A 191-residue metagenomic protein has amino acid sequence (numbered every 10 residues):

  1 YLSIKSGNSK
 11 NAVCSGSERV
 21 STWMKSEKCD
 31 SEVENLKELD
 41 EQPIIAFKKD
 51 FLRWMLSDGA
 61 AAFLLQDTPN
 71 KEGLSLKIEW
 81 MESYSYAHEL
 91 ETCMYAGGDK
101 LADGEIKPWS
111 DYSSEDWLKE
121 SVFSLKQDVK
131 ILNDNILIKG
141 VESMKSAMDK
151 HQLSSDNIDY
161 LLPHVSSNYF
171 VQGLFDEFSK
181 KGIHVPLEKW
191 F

Functional and structural regions predicted by a protein language model:
Y1-E18, F63-P69: Active-site-proximal alpha-helical scaffold in enzymes
Y1-K5, V129-D149, S154-S155, D159-F191: Claisen-condensing/thiolase-fold acyl-transfer catalytic domains that form or cleave C-C bonds in fatty acid
L2-G7, E27-D40, E177-I183: A glycine- and small-aliphatic-rich helix-loop capping segment at beta-alpha/alpha-beta transitions that lines
V13-S15, M81, Y160-H164: Extended hydrophobic secondary-structure segments that form protein cores and membrane-embedded regions
G16-S21, Y84-Y86: Acidic, glycine-rich active-site loops and adjacent beta-strand->loop/helix elements that engage anionic groups
V20-T22, N168-Y169: Short, active-site-adjacent cap segments at secondary-structure transitions
W23-C29, L90-T92: Short acidic, glycine/serine/threonine-rich loops at helix termini
E41-I138, E142: Condensing-enzyme catalytic core mediating Claisen C-C bond formation in acyl metabolism
